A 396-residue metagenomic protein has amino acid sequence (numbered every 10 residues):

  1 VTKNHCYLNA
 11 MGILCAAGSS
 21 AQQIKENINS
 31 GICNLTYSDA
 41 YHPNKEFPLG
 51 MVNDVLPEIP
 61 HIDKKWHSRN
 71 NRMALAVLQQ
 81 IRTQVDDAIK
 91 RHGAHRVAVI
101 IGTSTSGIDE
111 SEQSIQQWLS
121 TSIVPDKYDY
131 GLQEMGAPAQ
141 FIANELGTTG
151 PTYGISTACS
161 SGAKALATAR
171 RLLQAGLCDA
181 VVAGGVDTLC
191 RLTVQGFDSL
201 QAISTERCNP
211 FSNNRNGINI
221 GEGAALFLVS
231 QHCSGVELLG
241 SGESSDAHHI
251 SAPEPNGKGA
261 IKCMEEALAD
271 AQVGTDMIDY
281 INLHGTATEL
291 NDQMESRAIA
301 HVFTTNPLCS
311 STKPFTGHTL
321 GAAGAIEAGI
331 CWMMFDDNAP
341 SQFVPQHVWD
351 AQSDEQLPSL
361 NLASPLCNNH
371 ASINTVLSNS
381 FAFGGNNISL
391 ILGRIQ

Functional and structural regions predicted by a protein language model:
V1-K64, T103, Q231-L239, G329-H347 (+2 more regions): ACP-dependent fatty acid/polyketide chain-elongation machinery
T2-K3, T36-Q79, S106-S120, K127-T168 (+3 more regions): Conserved catalytic cysteine-centered active-site region of acyl-thioester-dependent Claisen-condensing enzymes
H5-N9, L14, A21, E26-S38 (+4 more regions): Condensing-enzyme catalytic core mediating Claisen C-C bond formation in acyl metabolism
A10, I28, V99, I142 (+10 more regions): Conserved small-residue
L14, T103-S106, A158-S161, V186-C190 (+6 more regions): Acidic, glycine-rich active-site loops and adjacent beta-strand->loop/helix elements that engage anionic groups
S19, E110-S114, R191-G196, H248-P253 (+2 more regions): Short acidic, glycine/serine/threonine-rich loops at helix termini
A74-D86, G136-P138, A224, N256-Q272 (+1 more regions): Short, well-ordered amphipathic alpha-helical segments that serve as non-catalytic structural scaffolds within diverse
D87-A98, I115-K127, F141-P151, Q174-V181 (+6 more regions): Structural signature of cysteine-dependent C-C bond-forming condensing enzymes
